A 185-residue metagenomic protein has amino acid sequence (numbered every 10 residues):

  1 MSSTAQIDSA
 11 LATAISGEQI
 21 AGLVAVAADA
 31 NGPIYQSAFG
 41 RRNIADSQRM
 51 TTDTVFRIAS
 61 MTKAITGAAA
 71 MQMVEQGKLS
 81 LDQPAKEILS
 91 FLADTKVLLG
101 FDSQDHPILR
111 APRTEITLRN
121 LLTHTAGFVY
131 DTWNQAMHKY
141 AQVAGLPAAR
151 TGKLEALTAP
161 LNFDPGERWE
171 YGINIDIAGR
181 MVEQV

Functional and structural regions predicted by a protein language model:
M1-S2, G166: Short, low-complexity N-terminal intrinsically disordered segments enriched in polar/charged residues
T4-A12: Short amphipathic alpha-helical segments
A12-R49, L81-Q83, M137-Y140, A144-G145: A short, well-structured edge-of-sheet supersecondary motif
I44-E170: Active-site-proximal loop and beta-strand segments within enzyme catalytic domains
T66, Q184-V185: Conserved beta-strand->loop/alpha-helix structural units within folded catalytic cores of enzymes with alpha/beta
M71-Q76, D176-Q184: Short glycine/serine- and small hydrophobic-enriched flexible loop segments
I173: Basic, Lys/Arg- and aromatic-enriched nucleic-acid-binding interface segment
